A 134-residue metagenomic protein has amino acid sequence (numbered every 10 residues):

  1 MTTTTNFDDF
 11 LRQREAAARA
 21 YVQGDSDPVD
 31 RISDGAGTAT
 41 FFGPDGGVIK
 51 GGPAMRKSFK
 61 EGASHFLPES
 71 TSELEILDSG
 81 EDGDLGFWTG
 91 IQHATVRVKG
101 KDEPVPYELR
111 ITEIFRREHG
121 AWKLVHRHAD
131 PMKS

Functional and structural regions predicted by a protein language model:
M1-R31, T38-S134: A beta-strand edge to alpha-helix "cap/lid" segment located at domain peripheries
